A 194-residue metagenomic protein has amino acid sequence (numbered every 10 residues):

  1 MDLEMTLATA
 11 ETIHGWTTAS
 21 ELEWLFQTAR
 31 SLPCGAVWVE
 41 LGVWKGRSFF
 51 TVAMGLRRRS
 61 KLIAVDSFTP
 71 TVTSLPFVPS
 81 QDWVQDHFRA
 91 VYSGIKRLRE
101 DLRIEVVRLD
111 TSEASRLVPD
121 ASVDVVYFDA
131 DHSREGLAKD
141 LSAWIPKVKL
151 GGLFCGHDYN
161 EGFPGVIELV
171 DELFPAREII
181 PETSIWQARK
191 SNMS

Functional and structural regions predicted by a protein language model:
D2-A19, E23-S194: S-adenosylmethionine/decaboxylated-SAM
